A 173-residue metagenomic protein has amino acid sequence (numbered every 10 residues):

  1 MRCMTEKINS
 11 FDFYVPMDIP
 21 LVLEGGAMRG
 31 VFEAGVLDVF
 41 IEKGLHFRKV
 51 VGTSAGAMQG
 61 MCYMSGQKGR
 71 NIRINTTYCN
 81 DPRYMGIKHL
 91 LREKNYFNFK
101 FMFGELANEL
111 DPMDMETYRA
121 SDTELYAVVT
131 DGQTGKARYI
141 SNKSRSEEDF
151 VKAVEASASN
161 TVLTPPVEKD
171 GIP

Functional and structural regions predicted by a protein language model:
M1-T53, M61-P173: Patatin-like phospholipase
